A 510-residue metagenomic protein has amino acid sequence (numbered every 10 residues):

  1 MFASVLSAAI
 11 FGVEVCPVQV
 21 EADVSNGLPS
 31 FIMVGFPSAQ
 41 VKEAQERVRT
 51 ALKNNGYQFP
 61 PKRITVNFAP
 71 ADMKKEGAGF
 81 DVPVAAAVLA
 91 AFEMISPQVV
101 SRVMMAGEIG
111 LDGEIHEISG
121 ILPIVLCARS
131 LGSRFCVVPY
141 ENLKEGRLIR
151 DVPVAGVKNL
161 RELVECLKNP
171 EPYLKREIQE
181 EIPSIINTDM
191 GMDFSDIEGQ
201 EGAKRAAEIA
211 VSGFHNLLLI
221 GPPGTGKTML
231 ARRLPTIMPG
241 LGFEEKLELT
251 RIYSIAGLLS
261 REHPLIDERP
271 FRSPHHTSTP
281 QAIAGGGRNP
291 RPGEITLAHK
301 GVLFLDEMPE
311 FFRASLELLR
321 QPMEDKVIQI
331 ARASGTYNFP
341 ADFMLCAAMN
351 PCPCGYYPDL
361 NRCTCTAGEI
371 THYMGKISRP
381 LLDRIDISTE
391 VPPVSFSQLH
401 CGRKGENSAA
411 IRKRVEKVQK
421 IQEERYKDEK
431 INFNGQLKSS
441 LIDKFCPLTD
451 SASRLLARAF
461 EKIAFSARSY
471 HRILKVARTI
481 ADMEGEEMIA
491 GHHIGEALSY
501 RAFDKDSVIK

Functional and structural regions predicted by a protein language model:
M1-L218, T225-T228, I266, A331 (+2 more regions): Peripheral, non-AAA+ core regions of ATP-driven protein-machinery
Q40-Q45, P60, N67-G77, N289-P290 (+1 more regions): Basic, amphipathic alpha-helical bundle interface domains used for macromolecular binding and assembly
D112, L305-F312, G355: Catalytic P-loop NTPase motifs of RecA-like helicase/translocase cores
P172-I209, G213, G240-I295: P-loop NTPase nucleotide-binding/switch module
L219-S260, D325: Walker A/P-loop
G221, G285, E307: The Walker A (P-loop) glycine that initiates the GxxxxGKT/S ATP-binding motif of P-loop NTPases
K300, D306-E307, L318: Walker B catalytic acidic pair
